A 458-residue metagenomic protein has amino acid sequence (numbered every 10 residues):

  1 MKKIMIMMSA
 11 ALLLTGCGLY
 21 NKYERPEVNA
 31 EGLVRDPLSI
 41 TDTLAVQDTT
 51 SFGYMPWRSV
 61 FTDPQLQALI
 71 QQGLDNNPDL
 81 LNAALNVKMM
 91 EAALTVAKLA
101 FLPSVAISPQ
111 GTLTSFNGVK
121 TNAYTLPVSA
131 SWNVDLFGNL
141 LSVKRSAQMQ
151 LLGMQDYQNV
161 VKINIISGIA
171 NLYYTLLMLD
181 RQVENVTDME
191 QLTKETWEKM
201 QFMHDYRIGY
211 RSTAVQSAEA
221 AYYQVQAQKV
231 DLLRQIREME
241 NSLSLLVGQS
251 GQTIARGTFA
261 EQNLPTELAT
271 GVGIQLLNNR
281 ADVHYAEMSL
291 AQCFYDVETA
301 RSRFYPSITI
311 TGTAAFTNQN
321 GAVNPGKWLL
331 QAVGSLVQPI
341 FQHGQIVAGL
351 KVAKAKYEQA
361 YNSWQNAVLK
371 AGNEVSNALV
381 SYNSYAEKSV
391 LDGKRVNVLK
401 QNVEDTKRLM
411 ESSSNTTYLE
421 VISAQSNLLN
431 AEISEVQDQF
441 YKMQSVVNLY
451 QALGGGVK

Functional and structural regions predicted by a protein language model:
M1-S9, L13-D75, L233-N278, A452-K458: Terminal intrinsically disordered/low-complexity segments used for targeting and assembly
L44-T62, L66, Q71, S108-S131 (+5 more regions): Small/polar, glycine/serine/threonine/aspartate-rich low-complexity segments that form flexible
L81-L99, S108-Q110, A291: Short, acidic/charged, Gly/Pro-enriched secondary-structure junctions
L81-N82, K98-L99, V134-I165, T213 (+7 more regions): Sec/SRP-type N-terminal targeting helices
M149, D156-V272, S381, Y385 (+1 more regions): Periplasmic alpha-helical coiled-coil/stalk elements that build and connect Gram-negative outer-membrane
E190, K194, Q224-Q252, V396-L453: Short segments within alpha-helical structural elements
R207, R211, A371, A378 (+1 more regions): Alpha-helical heptad-repeat coiled-coil segments that mediate oligomerization/polymerization in large
